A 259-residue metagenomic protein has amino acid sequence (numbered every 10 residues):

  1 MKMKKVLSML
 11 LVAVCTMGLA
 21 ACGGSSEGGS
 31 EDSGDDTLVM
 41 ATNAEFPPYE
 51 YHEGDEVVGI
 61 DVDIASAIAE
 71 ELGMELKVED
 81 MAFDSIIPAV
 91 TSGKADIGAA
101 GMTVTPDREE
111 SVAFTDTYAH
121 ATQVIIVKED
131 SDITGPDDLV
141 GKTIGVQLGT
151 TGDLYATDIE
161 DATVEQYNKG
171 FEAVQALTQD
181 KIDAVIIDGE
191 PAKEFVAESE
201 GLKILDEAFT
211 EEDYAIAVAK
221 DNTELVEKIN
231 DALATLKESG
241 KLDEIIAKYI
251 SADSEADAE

Functional and structural regions predicted by a protein language model:
M17-A21: C-terminal motif of bacterial Sec signal peptides marking the signal peptidase cleavage site
G23-S25, V62-E71, L148-T150, A215-D253: Extended ligand-binding regions for polar small-molecule ligands
E31-G101: Extracytoplasmic small-molecule ligand-binding "clamshell" domains of the periplasmic binding protein/Venus flytrap
V39-A41, P136-G149: Short loop->beta-strand "edge-of-pocket" segments that line small-molecule binding or catalytic clefts across diverse
A44, H120-V127, G189, K193-A234 (+1 more regions): Periplasmic-binding protein-like
S66, E75-D138, K203, A208: Acidic, polar ligand-binding/catalytic clefts
E70, D84-I97, S111-A113, D137-D138 (+4 more regions): Short helices/loops that flank or line small-molecule/ion binding pockets
V78-V90, S131, L148-T151, E165-Q179 (+1 more regions): Short helix-initiation/N-cap motifs at beta->coil->alpha
